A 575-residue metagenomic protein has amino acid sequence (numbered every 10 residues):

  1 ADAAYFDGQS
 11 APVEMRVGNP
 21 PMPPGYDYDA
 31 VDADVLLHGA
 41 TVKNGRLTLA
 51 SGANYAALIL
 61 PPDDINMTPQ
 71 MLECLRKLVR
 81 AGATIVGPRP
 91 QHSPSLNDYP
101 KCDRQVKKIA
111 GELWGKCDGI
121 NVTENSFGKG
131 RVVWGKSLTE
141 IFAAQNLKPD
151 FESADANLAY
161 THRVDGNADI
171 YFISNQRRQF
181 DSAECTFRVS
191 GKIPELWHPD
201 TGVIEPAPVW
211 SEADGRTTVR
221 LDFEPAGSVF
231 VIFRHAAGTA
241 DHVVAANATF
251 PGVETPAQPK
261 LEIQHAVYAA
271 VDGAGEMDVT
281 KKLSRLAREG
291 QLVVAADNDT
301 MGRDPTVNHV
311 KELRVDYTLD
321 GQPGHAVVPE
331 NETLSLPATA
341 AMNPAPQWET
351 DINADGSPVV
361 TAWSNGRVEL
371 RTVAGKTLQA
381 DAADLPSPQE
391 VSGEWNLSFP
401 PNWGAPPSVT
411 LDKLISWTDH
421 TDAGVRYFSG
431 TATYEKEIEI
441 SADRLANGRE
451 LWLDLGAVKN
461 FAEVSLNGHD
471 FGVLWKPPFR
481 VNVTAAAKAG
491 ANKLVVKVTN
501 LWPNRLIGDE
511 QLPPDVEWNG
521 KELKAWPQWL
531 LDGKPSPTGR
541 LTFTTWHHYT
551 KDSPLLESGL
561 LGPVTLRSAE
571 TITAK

Functional and structural regions predicted by a protein language model:
A1-K260, T339-T431, E439-A446, V483 (+2 more regions): Carbohydrate-binding surfaces of carbohydrate-active enzymes
T186, I438-I440, R444-N467, L474-W475 (+1 more regions): Aromatic-lined ligand-binding clefts that engage carbohydrates, nucleic acids, or primary amines
E195, R314-D316, E463-S465: Beta-strand signatures of extracellular beta-sandwich domains
F223, A274-G290, E439, V481-K493 (+3 more regions): Short, surface-exposed tryptophan/glycine-enriched loops that mediate extracellular molecular recognition
V229, L292, K311-L313, G366-V368 (+1 more regions): Exposed beta-strand face motif in extracellular beta-rich ectodomains
A237-A257, L378-V391, N500-G562: Glycine/proline-rich low-complexity spacer/linker segments in large multi-domain proteins
P256-P344: Extracellular, modular beta-sheet/disulfide-rich ectodomains of secreted and cell-surface proteins
D320, V373-A374, V464-G472: Short strand-turn-strand beta-turns centered on an Asx-Gly dipeptide
